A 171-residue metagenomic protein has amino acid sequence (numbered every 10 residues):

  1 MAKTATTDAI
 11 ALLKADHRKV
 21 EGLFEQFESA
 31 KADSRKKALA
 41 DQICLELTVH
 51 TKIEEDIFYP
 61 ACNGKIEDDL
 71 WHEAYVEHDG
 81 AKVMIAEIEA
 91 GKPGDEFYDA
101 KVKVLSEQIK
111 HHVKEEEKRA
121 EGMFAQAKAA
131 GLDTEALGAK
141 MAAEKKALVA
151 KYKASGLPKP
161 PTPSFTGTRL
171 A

Functional and structural regions predicted by a protein language model:
M1-A171: Small-residue-biased structural context
